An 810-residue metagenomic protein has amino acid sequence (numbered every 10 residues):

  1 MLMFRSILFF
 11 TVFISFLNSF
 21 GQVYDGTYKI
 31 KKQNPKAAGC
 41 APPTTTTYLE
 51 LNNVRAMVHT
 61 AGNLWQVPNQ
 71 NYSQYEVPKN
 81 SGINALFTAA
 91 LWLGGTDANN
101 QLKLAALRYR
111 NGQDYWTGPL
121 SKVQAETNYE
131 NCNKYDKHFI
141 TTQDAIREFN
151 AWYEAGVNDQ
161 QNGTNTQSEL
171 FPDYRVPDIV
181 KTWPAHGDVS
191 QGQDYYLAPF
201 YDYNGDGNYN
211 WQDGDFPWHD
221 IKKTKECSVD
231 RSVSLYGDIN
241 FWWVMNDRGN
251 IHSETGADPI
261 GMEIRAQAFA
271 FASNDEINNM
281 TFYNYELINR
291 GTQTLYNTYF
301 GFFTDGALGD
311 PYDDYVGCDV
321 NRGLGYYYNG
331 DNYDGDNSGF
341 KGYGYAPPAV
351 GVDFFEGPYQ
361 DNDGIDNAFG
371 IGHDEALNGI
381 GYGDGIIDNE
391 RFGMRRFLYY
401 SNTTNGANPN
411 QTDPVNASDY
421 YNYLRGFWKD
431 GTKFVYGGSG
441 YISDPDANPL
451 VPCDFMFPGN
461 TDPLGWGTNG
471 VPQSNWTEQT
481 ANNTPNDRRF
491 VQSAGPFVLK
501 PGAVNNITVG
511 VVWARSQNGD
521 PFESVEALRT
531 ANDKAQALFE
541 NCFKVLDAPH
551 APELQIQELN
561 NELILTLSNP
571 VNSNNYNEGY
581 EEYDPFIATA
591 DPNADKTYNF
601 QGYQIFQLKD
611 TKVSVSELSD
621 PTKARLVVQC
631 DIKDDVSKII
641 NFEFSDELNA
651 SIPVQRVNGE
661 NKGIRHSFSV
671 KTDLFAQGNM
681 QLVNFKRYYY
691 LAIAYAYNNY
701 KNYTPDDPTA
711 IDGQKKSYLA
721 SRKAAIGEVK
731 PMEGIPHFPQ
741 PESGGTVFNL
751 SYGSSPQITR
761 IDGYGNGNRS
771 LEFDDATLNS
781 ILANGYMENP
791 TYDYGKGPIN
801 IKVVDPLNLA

Functional and structural regions predicted by a protein language model:
M1-D25, E733-P736: Bacterial Sec-dependent N-terminal signal peptides
Q22-A810: Extracellular/surface-associated beta-sandwich interaction domains
